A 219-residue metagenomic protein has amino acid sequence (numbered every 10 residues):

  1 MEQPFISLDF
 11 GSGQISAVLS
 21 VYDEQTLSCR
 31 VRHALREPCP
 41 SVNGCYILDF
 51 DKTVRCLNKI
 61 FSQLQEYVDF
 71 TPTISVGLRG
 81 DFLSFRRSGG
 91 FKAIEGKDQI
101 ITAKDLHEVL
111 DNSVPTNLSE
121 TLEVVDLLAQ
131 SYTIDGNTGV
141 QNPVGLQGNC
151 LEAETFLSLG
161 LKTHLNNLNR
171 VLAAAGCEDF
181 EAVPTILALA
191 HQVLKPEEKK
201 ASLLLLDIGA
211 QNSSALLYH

Functional and structural regions predicted by a protein language model:
M1-Q14, V18-I74, L78-L205: Nucleotide/phosphate-binding catalytic cleft detector across ATP-hydrolyzing and phosphate-transferring enzymes
A201-H219: Glycine-rich phosphate-binding loop of actin/hexokinase-like ATP-binding domains
